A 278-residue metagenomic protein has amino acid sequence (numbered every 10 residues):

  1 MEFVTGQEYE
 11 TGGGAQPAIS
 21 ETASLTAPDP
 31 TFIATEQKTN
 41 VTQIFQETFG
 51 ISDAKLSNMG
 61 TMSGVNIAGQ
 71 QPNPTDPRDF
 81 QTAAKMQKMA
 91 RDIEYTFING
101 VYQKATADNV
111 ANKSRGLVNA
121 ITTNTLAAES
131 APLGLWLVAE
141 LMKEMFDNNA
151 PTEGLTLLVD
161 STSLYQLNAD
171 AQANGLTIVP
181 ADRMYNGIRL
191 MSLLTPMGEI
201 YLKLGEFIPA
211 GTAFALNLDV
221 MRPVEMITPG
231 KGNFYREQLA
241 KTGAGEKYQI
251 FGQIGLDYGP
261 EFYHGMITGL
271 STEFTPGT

Functional and structural regions predicted by a protein language model:
M1-Y201, G205-T278: Flexible, glycine/threonine- and acidic-rich loop/arm segments that mediate assembly and lattice contacts in viral
